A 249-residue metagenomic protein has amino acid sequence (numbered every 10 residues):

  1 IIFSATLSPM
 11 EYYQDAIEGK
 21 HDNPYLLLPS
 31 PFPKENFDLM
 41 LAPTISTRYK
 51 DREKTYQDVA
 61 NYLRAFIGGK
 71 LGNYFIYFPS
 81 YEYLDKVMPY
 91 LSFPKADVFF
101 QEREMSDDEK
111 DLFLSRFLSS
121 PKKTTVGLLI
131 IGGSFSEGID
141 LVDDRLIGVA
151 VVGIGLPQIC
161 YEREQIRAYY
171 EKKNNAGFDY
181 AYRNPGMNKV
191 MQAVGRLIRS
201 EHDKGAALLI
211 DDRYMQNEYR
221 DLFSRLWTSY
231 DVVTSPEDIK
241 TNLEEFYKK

Functional and structural regions predicted by a protein language model:
I1-K249: ASCE RecA-like P-loop NTPase motor cores that couple ATP hydrolysis to mechanical translocation on nucleic acids
